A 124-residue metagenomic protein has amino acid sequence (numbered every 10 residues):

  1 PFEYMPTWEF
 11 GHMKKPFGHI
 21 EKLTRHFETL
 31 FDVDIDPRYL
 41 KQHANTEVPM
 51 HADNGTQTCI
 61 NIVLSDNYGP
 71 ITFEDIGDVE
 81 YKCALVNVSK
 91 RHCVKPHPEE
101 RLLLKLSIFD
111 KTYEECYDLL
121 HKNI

Functional and structural regions predicted by a protein language model:
P1-D32: Non-heme Fe(II)/2-oxoglutarate
P1-F2, Y81, I124: Intrinsic structural disorder
K15, L64, L106-D110: Short beta-strand-to-loop capping motifs
E28, D32-K90, R101-L102: Catalytic core of non-heme Fe(II) oxygenases with the double-stranded beta-helix
E74-D75, P98-E100, Y117-L120: Surface-exposed beta-strand edges and their flanking turn/coil or helix-capping segments
V79-Y81, V94, T112-Y113: A short local loop/turn or secondary-structure capping micro-motif enriched for an aromatic residue
K90-L104, F109: Ligand-binding loop in jelly-roll beta-barrel domains
K111-I124: Surface-exposed amphipathic alpha-helical segments
